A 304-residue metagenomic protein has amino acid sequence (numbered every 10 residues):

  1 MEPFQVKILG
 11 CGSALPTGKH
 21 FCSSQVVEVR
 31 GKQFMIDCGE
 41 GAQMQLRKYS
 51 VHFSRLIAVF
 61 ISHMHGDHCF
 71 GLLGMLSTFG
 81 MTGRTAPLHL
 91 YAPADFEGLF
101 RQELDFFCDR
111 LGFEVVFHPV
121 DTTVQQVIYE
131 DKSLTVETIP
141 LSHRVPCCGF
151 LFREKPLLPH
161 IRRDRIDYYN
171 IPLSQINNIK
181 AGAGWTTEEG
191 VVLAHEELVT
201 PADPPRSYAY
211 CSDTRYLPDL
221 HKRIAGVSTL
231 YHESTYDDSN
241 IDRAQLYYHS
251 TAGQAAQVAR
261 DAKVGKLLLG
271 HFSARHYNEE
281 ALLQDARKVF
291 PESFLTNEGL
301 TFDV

Functional and structural regions predicted by a protein language model:
M1-Y49, T85-P87, F150-F152, P159 (+2 more regions): Conserved beta-strand hairpin/beta-sheet module of binuclear metal-dependent hydrolase folds, prominently
K7, Y91, V116-D121, E137-I139 (+1 more regions): General small-molecule cofactor/ligand-binding pocket signal
I36-G39, L56-M64, P93, A209-T214 (+3 more regions): Active-site neighborhood of phospho(di)ester-bond hydrolases with catalytic His/Asp-centered motifs
E40-Y91, P119-D121: Active-site metal-binding motif and surrounding structural segment of the metallo-beta-lactamase
L46, L72-M75, F100-E103, L220 (+1 more regions): Hydrophobic packing residues within well-ordered alpha-helices of enzyme cores
G71-T78, Y277-D285: Metal-dependent catalytic neighborhoods of phosphoester/phosphodiester hydrolases
R84-D121, R275: Active-site neighborhood of divalent metal-dependent phosphoester bond hydrolases
D121-L269, N278-V289: Metal-dependent phosphodiesterase/nuclease catalytic metal-binding core
